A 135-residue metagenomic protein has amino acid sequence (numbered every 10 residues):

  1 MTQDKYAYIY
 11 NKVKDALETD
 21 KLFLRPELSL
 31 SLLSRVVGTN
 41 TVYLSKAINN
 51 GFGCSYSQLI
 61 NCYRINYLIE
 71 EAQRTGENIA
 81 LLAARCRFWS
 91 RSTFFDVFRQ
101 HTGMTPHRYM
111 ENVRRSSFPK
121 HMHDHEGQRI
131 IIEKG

Functional and structural regions predicted by a protein language model:
M1-N11, N50, C54-S55: Short, Lys/Arg-enriched, Trp-marked, Pro/Gly-tolerant hinge/linker segments that flank
K14-L28, I48, F52, I69-E77 (+1 more regions): Basic, amphipathic alpha-helical hairpins
L28, L32-S34: A short alpha-helical element within helix-turn-helix/winged-helix DNA-binding domains across DNA-binding proteins
S31, V42, N78-L81, R91-S92 (+1 more regions): Residues within helix-turn-helix
S34, S45, A83-A84: The alpha-helix within a helix-turn-helix
R35-G38, R87-F88: Central "turn" residue of the DNA-binding helix-turn-helix
N50-C86, N112-G135: Terminal helix-turn-helix DNA-binding modules in bacterial transcription factors
